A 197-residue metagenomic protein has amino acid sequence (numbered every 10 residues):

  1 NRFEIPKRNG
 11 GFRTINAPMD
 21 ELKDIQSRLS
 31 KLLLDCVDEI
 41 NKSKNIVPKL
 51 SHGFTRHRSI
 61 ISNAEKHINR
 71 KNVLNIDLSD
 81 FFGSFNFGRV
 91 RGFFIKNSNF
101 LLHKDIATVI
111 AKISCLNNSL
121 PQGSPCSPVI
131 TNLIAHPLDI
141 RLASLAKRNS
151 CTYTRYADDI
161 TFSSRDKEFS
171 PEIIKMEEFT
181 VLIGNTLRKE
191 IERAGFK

Functional and structural regions predicted by a protein language model:
R2-E4, K42-N45, I106-V109: Short coil/turn segments at secondary-structure boundaries
R2-F3, S59-N63, K197: Intrinsically disordered, low-complexity boundary segments flanking structured domains
F3-Q26, S51-G53, K112-N132: Short, conserved non-catalytic motifs in the polymerase core
K7-G10, I61, R89: Residue-level detector of solvent-exposed, low-hydrophobicity positions
N9, M19-E21, L33-D35, D77-D80: Short glycine-rich, polar/acidic loop-and-turn segments at beta strand-coil junctions
K23-S30, G88, T108: Non-catalytic, well-ordered alpha-helical scaffold segments
I25-N75: Active-site-proximal segment of RNA-dependent polymerases
E65-A157, T161-K197: Conserved polymerase palm-domain catalytic core
